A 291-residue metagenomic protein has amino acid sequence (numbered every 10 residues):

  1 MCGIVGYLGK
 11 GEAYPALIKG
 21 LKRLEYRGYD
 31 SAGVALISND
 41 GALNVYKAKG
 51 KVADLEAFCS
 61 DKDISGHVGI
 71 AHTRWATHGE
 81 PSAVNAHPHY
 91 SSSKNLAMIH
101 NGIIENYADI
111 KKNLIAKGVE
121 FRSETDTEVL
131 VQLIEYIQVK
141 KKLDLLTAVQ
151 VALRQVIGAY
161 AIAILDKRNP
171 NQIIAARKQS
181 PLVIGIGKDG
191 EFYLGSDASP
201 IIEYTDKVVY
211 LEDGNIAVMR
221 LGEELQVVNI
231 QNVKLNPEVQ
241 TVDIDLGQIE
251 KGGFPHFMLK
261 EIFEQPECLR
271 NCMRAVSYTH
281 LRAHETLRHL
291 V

Functional and structural regions predicted by a protein language model:
M1-R282: Conserved short alpha-helical segments that host acidic/polar catalytic motifs at enzyme active sites
H280-A283, L287-V291: Single conserved hydrophobic/aromatic residue that forms the stacking wall/gate of nucleotide- or nucleobase-binding
